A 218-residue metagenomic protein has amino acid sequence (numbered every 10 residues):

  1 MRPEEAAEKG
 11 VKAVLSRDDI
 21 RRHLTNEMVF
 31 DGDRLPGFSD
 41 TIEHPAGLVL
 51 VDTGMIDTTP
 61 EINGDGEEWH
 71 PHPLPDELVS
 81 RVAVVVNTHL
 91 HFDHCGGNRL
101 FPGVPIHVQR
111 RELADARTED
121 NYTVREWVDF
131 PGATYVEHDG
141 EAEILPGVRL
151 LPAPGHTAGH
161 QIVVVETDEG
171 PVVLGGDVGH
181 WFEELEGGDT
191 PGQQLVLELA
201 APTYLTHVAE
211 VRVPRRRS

Functional and structural regions predicted by a protein language model:
M1-V51, M55-G66, A209, V213-S218: Zn-dependent metallo-beta-lactamase
R34-P36, V136-H138, T157-G159: Residues that act as N-cap/strand-start positions at coil-to-secondary-structure junctions
V49-V51, V86, V172-L174: Residue-level marker for buried hydrophobic side chains located in beta-strands that build the well-ordered beta-sheet
M55, P60, F92, E112 (+1 more regions): Short, glycine/acidic-enriched loop or turn micro-motifs at the edges of active sites
I56-D57, E141-A142, R149-P152, A158-S218: Metallo-beta-lactamase
I62-N63, G97-L100, D120, V165 (+2 more regions): Short amphipathic alpha-helical segments
W69-A83, L100, P105-P152, L197-R217: Metallo-beta-lactamase
V82-D93: Metallo-beta-lactamase
